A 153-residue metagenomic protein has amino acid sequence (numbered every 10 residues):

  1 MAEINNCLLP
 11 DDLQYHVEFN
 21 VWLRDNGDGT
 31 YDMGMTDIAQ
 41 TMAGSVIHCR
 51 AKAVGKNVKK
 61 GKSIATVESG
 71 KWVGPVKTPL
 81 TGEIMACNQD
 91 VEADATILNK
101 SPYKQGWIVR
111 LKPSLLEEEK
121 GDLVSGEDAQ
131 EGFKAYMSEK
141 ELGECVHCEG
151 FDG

Functional and structural regions predicted by a protein language model:
M1-K60, G74, A86-G153: Non-catalytic terminal segments and appended small domains
I47-H48, S63-S69: Conserved interaction-surface patches within small, structured recognition/assembly domains
E68, G74-K77: Small beta-strand-rich domains/subdomains or short beta-sheet motifs embedded in larger alpha/beta proteins
